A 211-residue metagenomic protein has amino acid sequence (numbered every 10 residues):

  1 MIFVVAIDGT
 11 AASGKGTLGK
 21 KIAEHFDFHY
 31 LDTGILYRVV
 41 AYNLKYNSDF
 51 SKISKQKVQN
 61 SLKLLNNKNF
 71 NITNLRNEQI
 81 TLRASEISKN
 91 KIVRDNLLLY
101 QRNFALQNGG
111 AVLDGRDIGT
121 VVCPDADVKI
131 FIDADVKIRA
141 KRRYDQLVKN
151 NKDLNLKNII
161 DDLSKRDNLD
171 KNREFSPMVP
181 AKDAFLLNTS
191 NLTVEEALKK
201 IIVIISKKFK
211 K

Functional and structural regions predicted by a protein language model:
V5-I7: Hydrophobic anchor at the beta1->P-loop junction of P-loop NTPases
T10-S13: ATP-binding Walker
G16: Walker A/P-loop
A23-T33: Post-Walker A helix-loop "phosphate-sensing" segment adjacent to the P-loop in P-loop NTPases
L36-G110, T120, K137, K141 (+3 more regions): ATP-dependent small-molecule kinase phosphotransfer cores that center on conserved nucleotide phosphate-binding segments
V128, V179-E196: Phosphate-binding beta-loop-alpha motif at adenosine-nucleotide cofactor sites
